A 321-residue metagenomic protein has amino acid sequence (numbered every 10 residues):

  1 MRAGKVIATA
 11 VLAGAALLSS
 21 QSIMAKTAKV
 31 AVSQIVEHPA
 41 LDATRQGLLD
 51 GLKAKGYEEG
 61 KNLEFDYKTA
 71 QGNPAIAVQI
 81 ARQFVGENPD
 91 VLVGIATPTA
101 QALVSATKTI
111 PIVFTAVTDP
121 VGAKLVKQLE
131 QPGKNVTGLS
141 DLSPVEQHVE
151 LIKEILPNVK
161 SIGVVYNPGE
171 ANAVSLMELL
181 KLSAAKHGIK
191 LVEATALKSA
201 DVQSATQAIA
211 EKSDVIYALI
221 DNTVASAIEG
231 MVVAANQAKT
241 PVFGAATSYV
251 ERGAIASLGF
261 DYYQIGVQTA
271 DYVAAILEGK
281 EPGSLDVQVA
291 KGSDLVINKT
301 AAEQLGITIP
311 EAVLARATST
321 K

Functional and structural regions predicted by a protein language model:
R2-T9, G14, M24-K321: Short hydrophobic alpha-helices and adjacent helix-cap/hinge residues
S19-Q21: N-terminal signal peptide c-region/cleavage motif recognized by signal peptidases
